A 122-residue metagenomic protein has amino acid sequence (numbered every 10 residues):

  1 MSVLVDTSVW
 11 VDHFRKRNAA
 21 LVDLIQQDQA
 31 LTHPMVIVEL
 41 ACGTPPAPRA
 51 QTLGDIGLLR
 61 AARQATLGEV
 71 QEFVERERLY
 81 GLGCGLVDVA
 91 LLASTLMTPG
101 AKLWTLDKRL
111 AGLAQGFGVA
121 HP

Functional and structural regions predicted by a protein language model:
M1-M35, A41-L53, R60, A120: Short, well-structured N-terminal submotif of metal-dependent ribonuclease cores
T7, D55, E77-Y80: Preference for short coil/turn "hinge" residues that link or interrupt alpha-helices
A19, A61-P122: Active-site neighborhoods of divalent-metal-dependent phosphate/nucleic-acid chemistry enzymes
M35-V36, V74: Short, histidine-centered active-site or binding-site loop motifs used for metal coordination, general acid-base
